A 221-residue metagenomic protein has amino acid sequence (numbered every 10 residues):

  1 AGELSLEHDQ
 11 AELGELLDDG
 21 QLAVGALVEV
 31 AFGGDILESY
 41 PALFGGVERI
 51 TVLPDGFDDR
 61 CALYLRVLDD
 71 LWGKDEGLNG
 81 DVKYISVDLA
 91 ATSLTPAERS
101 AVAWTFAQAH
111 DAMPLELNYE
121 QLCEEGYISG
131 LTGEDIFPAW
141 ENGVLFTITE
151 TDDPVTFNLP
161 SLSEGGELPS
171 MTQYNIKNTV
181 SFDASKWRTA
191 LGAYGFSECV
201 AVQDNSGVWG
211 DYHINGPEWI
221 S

Functional and structural regions predicted by a protein language model:
A1-L27, A31-L37: Solvent-exposed hydroxyl-ligand-binding patches built from regularly spaced Ser/Thr and small hydrophobics
G20-A26, P169-T179, A201-W209: A short, structured loop/turn motif at beta-sheet edges
L27, L37, L43, I50-Y194 (+1 more regions): Flexible low-complexity loop/turn motifs enriched in small/helix-breaking residues
A31, D183, Y212-H213: Beta-strand residues in well-ordered beta-sheet regions across diverse protein folds
F32, V67-D75, A201, N205: Hydrophobic, Leu/Ile/Phe/Ala-enriched alpha-helical segments that form helix-helix packing faces
V47-T51, A201-D204: Short, low-complexity, polar/charged sequence segments that are solvent-exposed and flexible
F196-I220: Short beta-strand edge/turn micro-motifs at domain boundaries
